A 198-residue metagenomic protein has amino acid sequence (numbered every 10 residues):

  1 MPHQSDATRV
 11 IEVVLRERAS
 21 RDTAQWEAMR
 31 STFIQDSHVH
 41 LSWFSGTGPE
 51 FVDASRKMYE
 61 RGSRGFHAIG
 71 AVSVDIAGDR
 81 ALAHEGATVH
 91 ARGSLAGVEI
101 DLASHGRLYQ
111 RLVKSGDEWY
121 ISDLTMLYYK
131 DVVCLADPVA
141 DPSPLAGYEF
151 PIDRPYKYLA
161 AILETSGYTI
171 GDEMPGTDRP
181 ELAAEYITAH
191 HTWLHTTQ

Functional and structural regions predicted by a protein language model:
M1-A19, T23, S31: Short, low-complexity N-terminal intrinsically disordered segments enriched in polar/charged residues
S5, V39, G62, I100 (+1 more regions): Conserved aromatic-histidine-acidic binding/catalytic patches
R9, E27-A28, P49, A140-P142: Hydrophobic/basic alpha-helical segments enriched in Actinobacteria
W26-A91: A solvent-exposed, acidic/Ser-Thr-rich amphipathic alpha-helical stretch
H67-I69, L102-L108: Short, surface-exposed coil-to-beta transition loops
L82, R107-V139, P144, E149: Short beta-strand edge/turn micro-motifs at domain boundaries
H90-D101, K130-V133: Short, cysteine-centered beta-strand-loop-beta hairpins and adjacent loop/turn segments enriched in charged/polar
S143-Q198: A hydrophobic membrane-anchoring alpha-helix module
